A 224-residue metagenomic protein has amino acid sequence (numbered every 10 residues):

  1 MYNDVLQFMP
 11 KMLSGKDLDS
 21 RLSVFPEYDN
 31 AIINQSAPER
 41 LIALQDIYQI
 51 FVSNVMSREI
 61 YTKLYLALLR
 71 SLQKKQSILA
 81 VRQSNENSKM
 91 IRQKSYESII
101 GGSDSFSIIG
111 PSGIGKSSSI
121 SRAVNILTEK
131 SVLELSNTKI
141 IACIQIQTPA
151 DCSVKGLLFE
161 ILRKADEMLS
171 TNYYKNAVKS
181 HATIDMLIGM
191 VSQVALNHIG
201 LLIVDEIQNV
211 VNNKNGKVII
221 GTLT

Functional and structural regions predicted by a protein language model:
M1-G102: A short, basic N-terminal segment
S53-L64, L68, G113-K116, I120 (+2 more regions): Phosphate/oxyanion-binding active-site loops and adjacent basic polyanion-contact surfaces
Y61, S77, S84-I91, S98-G101 (+2 more regions): Mid-core helix/loop region of P-loop NTP-binding domains shared across ATPases and GTPases
L66, V124-T128, R163: Amphipathic alpha-helical scaffolding segments
S95-S121: Walker A/P-loop nucleotide-binding motif
S103-S107, C143, L201: Residue-level preference for the first positions of well-ordered beta-strands
S112-I141: P-loop NTPase Walker A phosphate-binding motif
C143-C152: A short hydrophobic beta-strand->loop->alpha-helix junction that borders the nucleotide-binding pocket of P-loop NTPases
